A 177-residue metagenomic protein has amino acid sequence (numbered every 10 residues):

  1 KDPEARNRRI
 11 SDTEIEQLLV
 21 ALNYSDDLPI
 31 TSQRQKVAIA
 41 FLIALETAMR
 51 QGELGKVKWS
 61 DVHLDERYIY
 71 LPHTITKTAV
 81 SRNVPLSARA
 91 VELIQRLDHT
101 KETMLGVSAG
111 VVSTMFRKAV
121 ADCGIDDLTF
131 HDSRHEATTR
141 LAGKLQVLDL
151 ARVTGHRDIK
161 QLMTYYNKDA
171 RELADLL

Functional and structural regions predicted by a protein language model:
K1-Q51, G55, K77, R134: Basic, Lys/Arg- and aromatic-enriched nucleic-acid-binding interface segment
R9, I15, E66, I75 (+1 more regions): Active-site/catalytic core of tyrosine-dependent DNA strand-transfer enzymes
R9, T74-T78, V91, G110 (+2 more regions): Catalytic-site neighborhood detector that most strongly recognizes the C-terminal catalytic loop/helix of tyrosine
V20, K56, L64, T164-N167: Phosphate-coordinating loops and pocket residues in cytosolic domains that bind phosphorylated ligands
R34-A38, A109-V112, D126-K144, T154: Short basic/aromatic active-site micro-motif
L42, E46-E53, K118, D122 (+2 more regions): C-terminal catalytic core of tyrosine-transesterase DNA break-rejoin enzymes
D61-Y68, D127, L145-T164: Short, polar N-cap/turn motifs at the start of nucleic acid-interacting alpha helices
V80-V84: Short beta-strand segments
